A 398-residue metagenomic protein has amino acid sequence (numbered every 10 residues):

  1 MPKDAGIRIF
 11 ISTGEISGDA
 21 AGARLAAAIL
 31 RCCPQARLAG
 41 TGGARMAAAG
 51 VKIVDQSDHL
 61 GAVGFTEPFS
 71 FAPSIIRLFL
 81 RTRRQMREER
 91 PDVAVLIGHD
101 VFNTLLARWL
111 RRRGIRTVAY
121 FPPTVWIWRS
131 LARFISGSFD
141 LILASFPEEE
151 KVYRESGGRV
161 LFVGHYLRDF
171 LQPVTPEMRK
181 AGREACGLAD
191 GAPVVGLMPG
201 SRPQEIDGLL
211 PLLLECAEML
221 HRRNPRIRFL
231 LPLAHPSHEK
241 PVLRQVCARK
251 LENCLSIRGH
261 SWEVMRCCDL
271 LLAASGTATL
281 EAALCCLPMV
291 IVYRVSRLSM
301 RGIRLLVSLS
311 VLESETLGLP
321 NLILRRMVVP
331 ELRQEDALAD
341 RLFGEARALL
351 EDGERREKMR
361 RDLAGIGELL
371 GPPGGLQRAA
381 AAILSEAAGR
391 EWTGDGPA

Functional and structural regions predicted by a protein language model:
M1-A398: Nucleotide-activated sugar donor-binding and catalytic core shared by glycosyltransferases and related lipid-linked
